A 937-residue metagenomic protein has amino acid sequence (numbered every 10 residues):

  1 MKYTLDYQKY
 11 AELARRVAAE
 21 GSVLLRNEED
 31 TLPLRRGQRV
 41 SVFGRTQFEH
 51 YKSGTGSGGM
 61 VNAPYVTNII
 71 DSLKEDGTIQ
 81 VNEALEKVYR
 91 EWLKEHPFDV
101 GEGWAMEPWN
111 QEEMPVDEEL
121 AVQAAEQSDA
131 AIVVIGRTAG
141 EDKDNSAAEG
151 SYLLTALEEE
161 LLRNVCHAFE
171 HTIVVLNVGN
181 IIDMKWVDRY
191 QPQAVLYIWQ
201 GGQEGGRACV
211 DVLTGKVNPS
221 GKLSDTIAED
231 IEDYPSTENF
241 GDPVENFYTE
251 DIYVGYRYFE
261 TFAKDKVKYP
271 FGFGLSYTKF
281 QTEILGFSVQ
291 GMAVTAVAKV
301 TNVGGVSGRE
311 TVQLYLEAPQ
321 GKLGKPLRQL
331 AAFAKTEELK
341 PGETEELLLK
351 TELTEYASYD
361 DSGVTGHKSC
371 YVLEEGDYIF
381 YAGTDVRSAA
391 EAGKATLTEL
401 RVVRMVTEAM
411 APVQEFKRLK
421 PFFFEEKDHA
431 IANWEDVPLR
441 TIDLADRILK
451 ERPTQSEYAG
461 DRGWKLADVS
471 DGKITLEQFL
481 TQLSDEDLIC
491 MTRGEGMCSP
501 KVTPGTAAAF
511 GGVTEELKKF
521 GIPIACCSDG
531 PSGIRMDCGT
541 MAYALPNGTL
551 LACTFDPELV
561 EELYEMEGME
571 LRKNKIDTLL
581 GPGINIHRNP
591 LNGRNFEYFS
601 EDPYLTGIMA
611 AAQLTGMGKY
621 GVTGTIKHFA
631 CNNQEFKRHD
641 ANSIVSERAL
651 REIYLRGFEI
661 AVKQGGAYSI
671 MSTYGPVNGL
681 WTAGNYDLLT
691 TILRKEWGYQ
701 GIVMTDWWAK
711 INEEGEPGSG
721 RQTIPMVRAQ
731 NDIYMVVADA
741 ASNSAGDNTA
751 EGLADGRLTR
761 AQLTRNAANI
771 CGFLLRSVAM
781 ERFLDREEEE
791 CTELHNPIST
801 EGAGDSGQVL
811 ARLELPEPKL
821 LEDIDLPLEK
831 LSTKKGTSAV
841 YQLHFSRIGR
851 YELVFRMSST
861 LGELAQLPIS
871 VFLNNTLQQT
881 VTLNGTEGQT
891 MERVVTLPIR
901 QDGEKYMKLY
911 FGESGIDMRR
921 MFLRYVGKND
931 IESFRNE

Functional and structural regions predicted by a protein language model:
M1-S388, V406-E852, P868-E913, F922-E937: Glycoside hydrolase catalytic-domain context in secreted enzymes
G305, S858-L867, G915-I916: Extended, low-complexity, turn-rich repeat/linker tracts enriched in Gly/Pro/Ser/Thr and Asp/Glu that occur
S388-E408: Short beta-strand elements
